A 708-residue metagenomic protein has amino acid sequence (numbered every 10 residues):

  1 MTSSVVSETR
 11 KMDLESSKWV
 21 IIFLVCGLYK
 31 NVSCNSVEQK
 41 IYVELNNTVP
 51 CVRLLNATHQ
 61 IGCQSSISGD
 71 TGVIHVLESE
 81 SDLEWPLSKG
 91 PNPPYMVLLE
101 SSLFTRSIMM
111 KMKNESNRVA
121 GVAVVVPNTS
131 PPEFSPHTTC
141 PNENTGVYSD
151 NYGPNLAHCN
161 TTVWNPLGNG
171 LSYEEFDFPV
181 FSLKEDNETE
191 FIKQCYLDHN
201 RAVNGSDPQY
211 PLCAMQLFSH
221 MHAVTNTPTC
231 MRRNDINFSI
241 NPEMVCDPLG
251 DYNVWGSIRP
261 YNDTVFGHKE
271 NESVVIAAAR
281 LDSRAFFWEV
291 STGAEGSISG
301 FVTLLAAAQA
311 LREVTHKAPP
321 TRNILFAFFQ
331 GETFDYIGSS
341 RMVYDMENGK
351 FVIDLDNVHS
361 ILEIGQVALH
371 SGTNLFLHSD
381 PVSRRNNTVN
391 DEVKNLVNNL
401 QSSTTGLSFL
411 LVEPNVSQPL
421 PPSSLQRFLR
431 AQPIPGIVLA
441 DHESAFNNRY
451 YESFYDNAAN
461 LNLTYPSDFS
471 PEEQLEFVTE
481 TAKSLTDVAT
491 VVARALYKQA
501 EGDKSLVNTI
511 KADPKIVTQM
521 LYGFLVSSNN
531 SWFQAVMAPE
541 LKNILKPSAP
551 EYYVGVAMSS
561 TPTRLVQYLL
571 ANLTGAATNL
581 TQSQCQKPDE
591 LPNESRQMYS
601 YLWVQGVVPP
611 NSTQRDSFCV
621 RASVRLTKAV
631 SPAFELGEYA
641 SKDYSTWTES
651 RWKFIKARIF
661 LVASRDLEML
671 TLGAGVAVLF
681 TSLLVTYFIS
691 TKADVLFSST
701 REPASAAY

Functional and structural regions predicted by a protein language model:
T2, V6-Y708: Secretory-pathway/membrane protein signature
